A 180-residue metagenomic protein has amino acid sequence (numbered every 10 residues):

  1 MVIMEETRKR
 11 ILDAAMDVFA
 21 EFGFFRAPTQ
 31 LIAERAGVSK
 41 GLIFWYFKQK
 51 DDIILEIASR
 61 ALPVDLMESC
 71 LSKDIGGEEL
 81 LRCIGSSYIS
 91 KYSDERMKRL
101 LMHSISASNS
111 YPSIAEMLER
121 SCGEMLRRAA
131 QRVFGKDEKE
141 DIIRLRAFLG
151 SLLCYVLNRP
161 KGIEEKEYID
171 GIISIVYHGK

Functional and structural regions predicted by a protein language model:
M1-F22, R26-V38, Q49-D52: Basic, helix-initiating cap at the start of DNA-binding domains
D13, E78-D94, K98-M102, R146 (+3 more regions): Amphipathic alpha-helical segments that line or abut small-molecule/effector binding pockets and mediate allosteric
G41: Key DNA-contact positions within bacterial/archaeal DNA-binding proteins
L55-I84: Amphipathic alpha-helical linker/stalk segments
S87, R132-K139, R146-S151, L157-K180: C-terminal peripheral helix-coil segments that are non-catalytic and often amphipathic
Y92-R120: Amphipathic alpha-helical segments used for helix-helix packing
S110-K139, I143: Amphipathic alpha-helical packing segments from all-alpha helical-bundle domains
